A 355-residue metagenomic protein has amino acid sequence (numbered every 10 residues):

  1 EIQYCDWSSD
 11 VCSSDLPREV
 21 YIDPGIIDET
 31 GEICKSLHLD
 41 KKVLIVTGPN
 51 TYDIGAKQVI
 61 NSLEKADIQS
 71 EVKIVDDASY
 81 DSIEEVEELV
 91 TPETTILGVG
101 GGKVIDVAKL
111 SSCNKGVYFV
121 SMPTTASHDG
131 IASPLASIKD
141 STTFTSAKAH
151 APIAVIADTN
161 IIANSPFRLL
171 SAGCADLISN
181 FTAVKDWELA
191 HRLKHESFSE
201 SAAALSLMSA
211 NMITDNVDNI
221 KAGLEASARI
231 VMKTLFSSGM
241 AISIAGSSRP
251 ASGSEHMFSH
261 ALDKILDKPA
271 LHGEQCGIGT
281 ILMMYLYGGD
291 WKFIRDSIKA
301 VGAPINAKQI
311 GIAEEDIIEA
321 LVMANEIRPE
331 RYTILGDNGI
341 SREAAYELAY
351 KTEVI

Functional and structural regions predicted by a protein language model:
E1-V11: Single conserved hydrophobic/aromatic residue that forms the stacking wall/gate of nucleotide- or nucleobase-binding
S9-D10, S14, L177, G288-I355: C-terminal charged capping/lid subdomain of soluble metabolic enzymes
S9-T95: ATP/NTP phosphate-donor binding region
S14, L37-H38, E88-T91, S112 (+6 more regions): Solvent-exposed alpha-helices and their adjacent loops that cap or buttress functional pockets in soluble metabolic
Y52-A56, G101-L110, H128-I131, A251: Short glycine/serine/threonine-rich phosphate/pyrophosphate-binding segments that cradle anionic phosphate groups
V90-S111, K115-T124: A short, small-residue-rich loop immediately preceding and capping a beta-strand
C113-S209: A glycine/threonine-rich phosphate-anchoring loop and its flanking beta-alpha core in nucleotide/phosphate-binding
E200-K308, I312: Active-site segments that bind and position negatively charged phosphate/pyrophosphate groups
